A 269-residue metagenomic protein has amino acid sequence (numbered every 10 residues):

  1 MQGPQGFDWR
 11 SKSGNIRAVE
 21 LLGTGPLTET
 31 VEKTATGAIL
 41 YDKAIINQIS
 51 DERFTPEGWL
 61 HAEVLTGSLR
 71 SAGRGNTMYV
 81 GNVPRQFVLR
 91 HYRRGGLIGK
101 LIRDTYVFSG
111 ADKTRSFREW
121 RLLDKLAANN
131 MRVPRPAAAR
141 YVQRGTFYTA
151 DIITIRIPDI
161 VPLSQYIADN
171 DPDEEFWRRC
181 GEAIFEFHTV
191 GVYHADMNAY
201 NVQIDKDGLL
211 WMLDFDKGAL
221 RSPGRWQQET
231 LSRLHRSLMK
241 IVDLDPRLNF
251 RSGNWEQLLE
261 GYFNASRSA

Functional and structural regions predicted by a protein language model:
W9, G14-G67: Juxta-kinase regulatory segment immediately upstream of eukaryotic protein kinase catalytic domains
T55-V161, F185, T189: Conserved ATP-binding subdomain of kinase catalytic cores across diverse folds
V142, D205-D207: Short beta-strand micro-motifs enriched in acidic
P162-N170: AlphaC helix of the protein kinase catalytic domain
E175-A183: Conserved alphaE helix
G191, D196: Conserved catalytic-loop position in the HRD/HxD motif
M197-I204: Hydrophobic residue at the +6 position relative to the catalytic HRD Asp in the kinase catalytic loop
L210-A269: C-lobe/activation-segment region of protein kinase-like
